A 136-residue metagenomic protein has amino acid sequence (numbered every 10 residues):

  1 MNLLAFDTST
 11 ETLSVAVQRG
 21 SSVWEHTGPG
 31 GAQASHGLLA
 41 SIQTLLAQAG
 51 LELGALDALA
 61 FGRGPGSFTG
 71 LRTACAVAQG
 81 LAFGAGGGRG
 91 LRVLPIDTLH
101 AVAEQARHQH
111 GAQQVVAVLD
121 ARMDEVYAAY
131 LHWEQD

Functional and structural regions predicted by a protein language model:
N2-F6, L13-D136: Nucleotide and nucleotide-moiety/phosphate-recognizing core
